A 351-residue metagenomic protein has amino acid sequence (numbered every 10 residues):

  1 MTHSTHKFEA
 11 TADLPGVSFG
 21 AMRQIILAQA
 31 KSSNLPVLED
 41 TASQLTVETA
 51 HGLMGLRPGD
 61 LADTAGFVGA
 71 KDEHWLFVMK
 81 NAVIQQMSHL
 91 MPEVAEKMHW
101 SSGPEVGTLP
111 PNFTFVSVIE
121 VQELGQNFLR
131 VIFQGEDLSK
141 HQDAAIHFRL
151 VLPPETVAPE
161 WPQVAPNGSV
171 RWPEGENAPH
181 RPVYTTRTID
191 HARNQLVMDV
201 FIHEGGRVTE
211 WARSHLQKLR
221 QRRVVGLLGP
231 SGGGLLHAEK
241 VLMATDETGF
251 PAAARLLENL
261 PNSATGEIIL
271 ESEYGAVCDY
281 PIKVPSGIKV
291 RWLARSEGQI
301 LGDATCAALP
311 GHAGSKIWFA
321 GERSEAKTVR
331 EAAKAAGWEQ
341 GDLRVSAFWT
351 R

Functional and structural regions predicted by a protein language model:
M1-R351: Extended, composition-driven regions rather than compact fold-specific motifs
